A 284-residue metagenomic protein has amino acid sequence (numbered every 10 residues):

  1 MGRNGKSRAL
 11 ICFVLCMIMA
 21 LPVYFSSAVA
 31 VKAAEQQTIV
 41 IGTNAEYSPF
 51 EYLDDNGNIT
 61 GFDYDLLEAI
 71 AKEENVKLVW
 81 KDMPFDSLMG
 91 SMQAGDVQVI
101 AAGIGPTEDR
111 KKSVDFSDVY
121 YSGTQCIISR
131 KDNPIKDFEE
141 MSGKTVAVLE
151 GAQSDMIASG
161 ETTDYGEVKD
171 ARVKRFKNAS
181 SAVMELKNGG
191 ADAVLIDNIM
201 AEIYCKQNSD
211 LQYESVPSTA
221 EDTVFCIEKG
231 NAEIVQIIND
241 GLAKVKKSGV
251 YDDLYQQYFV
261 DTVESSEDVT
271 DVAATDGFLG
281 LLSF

Functional and structural regions predicted by a protein language model:
P22-E35: Sec-dependent signal peptide cleavage junction
A33-I104, R175, Q257: Extracytoplasmic small-molecule ligand-binding "clamshell" domains of the periplasmic binding protein/Venus flytrap
I39, F62-D63, L67, K111-Y120 (+2 more regions): A structural signal for short loop-to-beta-strand junctions that line the ligand-binding cleft of periplasmic/secreted
T43-Y47, K81-D86, G95-T107, G123 (+4 more regions): Beta->alpha turn/N-cap motifs
A45, Y121-S129, N198, E202-A243 (+1 more regions): Periplasmic-binding protein-like
L53, L67-V76, S154-F176, C205-Q207: Ligand-binding cleft/hinge of the Venus flytrap
S87-G90, G103-S113, I157-G160, M184-T219: A ligand-binding cleft/hinge motif common to bilobed small-molecule-binding domains
S129-V146: Flexible hinge/capping segments at coil-to-helix
